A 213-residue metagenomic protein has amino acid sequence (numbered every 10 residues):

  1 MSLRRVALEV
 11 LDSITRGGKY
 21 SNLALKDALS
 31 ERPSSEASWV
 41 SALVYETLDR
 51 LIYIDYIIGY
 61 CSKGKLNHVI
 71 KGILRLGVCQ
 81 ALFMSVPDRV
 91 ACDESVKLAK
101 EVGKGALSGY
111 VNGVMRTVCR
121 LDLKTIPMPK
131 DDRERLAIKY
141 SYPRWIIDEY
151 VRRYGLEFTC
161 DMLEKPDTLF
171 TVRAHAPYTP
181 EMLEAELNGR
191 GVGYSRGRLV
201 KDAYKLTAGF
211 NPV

Functional and structural regions predicted by a protein language model:
M1-M128, E134-L136: Non-catalytic accessory regions of SAM-dependent methyltransferases
L121-V213: Glycine-rich nucleotide cofactor-binding entry segment
